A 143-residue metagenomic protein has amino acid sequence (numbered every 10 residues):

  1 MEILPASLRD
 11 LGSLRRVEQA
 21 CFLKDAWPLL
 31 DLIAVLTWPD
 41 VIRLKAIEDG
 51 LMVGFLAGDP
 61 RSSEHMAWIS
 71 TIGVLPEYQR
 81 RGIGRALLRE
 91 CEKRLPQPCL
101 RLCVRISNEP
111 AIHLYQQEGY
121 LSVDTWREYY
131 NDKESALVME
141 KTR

Functional and structural regions predicted by a protein language model:
M1-I3: Extreme N-terminal starter segment of soluble prokaryotic enzymes
P5-Q79, R85-R94, T142-R143: Acetyl-CoA-dependent GNAT
S13, H113-L114: Well-formed, non-transmembrane alpha-helical positions, independent of function
F22, F55, Y78, L114 (+2 more regions): Conserved hydrophobic/aromatic "anchor" residues that stabilize well-ordered secondary structure elements
L88, R94-I106, W126: Conserved GNAT acetyl-CoA-binding A-motif
L95, Q117-E118: Structural motif
R101-I112, E118, E128-R143: C-terminal "cap" of GNAT-fold acetyltransferases
S122-D124: A secondary-structure capping/hinge motif
